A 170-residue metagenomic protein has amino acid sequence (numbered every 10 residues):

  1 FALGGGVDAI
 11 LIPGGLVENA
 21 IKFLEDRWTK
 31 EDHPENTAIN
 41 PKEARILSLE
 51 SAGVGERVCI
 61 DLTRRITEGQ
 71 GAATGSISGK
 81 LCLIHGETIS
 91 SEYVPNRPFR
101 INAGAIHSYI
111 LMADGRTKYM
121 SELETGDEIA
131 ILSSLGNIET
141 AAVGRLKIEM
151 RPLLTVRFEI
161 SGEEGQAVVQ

Functional and structural regions predicted by a protein language model:
F1-I89, V94, P98: N-terminal intrinsically disordered, low-complexity, charge/repeat-rich segments that act as generic
V58, L123, I129-A130: Generic structural signal for buried aliphatic residues
G104, M120-E124: Short, well-ordered loop/turn sites that connect or cap secondary structure elements
G104-G115: Short, structured beta-strand/loop micro-motifs enriched in basic residues and often containing a Trp
M112, R145-K147: A residue-level detector for short acidic-glycine micro-motifs
G115, E128, S134-L135: Short, surface-exposed secondary-structure boundary micro-motifs
L135-G144: Short, Lys/Arg- and Gly-enriched loop/turn segments at beta-strand edges
K147, L154-Q170: Glycine- and charge-enriched low-complexity intrinsically disordered segments
